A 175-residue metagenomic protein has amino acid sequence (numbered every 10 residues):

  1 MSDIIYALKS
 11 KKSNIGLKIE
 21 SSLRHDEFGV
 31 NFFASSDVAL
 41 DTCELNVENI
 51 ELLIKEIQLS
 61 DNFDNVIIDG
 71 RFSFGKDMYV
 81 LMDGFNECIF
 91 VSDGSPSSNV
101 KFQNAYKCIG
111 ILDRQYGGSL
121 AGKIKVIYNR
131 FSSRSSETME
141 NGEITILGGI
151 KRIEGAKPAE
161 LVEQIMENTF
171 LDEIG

Functional and structural regions predicted by a protein language model:
M1-F32: Phosphate-binding loop that captures ATP/GTP phosphates
E20, S35, L45-V47: ATP-dependent carboxylate-amine ligase catalytic core
G29-D41: Conserved P-loop NTPase mechanochemical-coupling segment
V38-A39, S133, A156: Active-site/binding-pocket entry motifs
D41-I54: Short glycine-rich substrate-engagement loop in P-loop NTPases that contacts/grips substrate
N46, S98-K101, V162, M166: Phosphate/oxyanion-binding active-site loops and adjacent basic polyanion-contact surfaces
L52-N65, G70-I146: Conserved catalytic-core segment of NTP-binding enzymes
K151-G175: NTP-binding/hydrolysis catalytic cores, primarily Walker-type P-loop NTPases
